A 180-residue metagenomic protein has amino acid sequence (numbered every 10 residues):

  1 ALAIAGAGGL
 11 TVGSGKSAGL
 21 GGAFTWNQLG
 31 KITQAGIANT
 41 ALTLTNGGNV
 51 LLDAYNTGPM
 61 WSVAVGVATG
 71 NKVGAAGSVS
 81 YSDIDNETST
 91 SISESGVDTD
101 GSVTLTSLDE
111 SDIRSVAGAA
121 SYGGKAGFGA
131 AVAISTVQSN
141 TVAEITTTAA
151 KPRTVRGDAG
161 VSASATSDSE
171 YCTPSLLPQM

Functional and structural regions predicted by a protein language model:
A1-M180: Low-complexity, glycine- and small/polar-enriched segments
